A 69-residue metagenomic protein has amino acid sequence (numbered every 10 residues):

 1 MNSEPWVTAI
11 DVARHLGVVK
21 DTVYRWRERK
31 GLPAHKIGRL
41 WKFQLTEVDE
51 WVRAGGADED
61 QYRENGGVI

Functional and structural regions predicted by a protein language model:
M1-R25, A54: Polyanion-binding surface elements
T8, K42-F43: Short amphipathic alpha-helical segments
H15-K42: Major-groove DNA-recognition helix of helix-turn-helix-type DNA-binding domains
T46-I69: A short, Lys/Arg-enriched interface patch at domain edges and termini
